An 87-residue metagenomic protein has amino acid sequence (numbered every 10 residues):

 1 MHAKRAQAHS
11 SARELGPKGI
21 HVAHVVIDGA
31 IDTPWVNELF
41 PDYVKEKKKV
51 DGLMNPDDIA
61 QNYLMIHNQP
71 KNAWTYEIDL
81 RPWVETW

Functional and structural regions predicted by a protein language model:
M1-R5, H9, G52-D57: Short-chain dehydrogenase/reductase
A6, S10-I20: Active-site-adjacent segment of SDR/Rossmann-fold oxidoreductases
E14, P34, A73: Active-site beta-alpha loop architecture of Rossmann-like, nucleotide-cofactor-dependent enzymes
P17-I20, H24-V26, D42-W87: C-terminal helical subdomain
V25-N37: Short, flexible catalytic-loop segment of classical short-chain dehydrogenase/reductase
